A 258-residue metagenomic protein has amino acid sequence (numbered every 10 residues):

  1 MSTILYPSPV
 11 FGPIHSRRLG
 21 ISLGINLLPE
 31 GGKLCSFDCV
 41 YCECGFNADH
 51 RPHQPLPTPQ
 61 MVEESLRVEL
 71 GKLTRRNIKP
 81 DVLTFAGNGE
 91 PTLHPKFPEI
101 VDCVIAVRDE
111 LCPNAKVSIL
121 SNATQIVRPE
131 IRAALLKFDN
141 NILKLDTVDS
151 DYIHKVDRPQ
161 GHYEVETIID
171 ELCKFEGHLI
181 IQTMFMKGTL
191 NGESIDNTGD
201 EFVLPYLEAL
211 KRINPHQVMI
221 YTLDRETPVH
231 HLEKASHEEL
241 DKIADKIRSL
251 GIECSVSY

Functional and structural regions predicted by a protein language model:
M1-V40, F46-P57, V68, K72-I78: N-terminal [4Fe-4S]-dependent radical SAM core
S22-G24, V82, I142, I180: Short hydrophobic-acidic sequence motifs that mark active-site Asp/Glu residues
L27, F85-G87, T183, T222: Short glycine-centered, acidic/aromatic-flanked micro-motifs in structured strand/loop junctions that mark active-site
Y41-K137: Conserved Radical SAM active-site core
P59, V101, V203, S236 (+1 more regions): Amphipathic alpha-helical segments in well-structured domains
L93-E233: Conserved AdoMet/S-adenosylmethionine-binding subsite of the radical SAM
S236-Y258: Binuclear metal-ion centers of metallo-dependent hydrolases, dominated by the metallo-beta-lactamase
